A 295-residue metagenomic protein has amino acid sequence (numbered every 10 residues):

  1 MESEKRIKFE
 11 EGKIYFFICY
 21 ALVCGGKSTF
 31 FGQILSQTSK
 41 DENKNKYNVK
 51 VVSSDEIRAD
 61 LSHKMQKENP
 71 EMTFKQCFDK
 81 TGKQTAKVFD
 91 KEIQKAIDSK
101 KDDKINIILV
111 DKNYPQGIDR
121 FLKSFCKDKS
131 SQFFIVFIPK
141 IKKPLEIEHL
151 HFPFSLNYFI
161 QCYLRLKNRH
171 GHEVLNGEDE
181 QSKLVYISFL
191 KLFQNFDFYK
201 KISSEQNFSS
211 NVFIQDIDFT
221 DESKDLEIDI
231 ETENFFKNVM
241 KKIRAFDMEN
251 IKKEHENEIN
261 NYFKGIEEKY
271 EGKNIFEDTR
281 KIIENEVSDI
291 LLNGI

Functional and structural regions predicted by a protein language model:
M1-E10: Pre-Walker A adenine-sensing motif
G12-I14: Short coil/loop residues immediately preceding or within conserved phosphate-binding loops of NTP-utilizing enzyme
F17-C19: Hydrophobic anchor at the beta1->P-loop junction of P-loop NTPases
L22-V23: The conserved Walker
T29-D103, C162: Conserved substrate/cofactor phosphate-moiety recognition/catalytic segment in nucleotide-dependent phosphotransferases
E56-A59, Y114-Q116, K140-E146, Y158: Conserved nucleotide-binding/hydrolysis micro-motifs of P-loop NTPases
D79-K142: Glycine-rich phosphate-binding loop used to anchor ATP phosphates in small-molecule kinases, encompassing both
I141-I295: Conserved GTP-binding G-domain of TRAFAC-class P-loop NTPases and closely related GTPase folds
